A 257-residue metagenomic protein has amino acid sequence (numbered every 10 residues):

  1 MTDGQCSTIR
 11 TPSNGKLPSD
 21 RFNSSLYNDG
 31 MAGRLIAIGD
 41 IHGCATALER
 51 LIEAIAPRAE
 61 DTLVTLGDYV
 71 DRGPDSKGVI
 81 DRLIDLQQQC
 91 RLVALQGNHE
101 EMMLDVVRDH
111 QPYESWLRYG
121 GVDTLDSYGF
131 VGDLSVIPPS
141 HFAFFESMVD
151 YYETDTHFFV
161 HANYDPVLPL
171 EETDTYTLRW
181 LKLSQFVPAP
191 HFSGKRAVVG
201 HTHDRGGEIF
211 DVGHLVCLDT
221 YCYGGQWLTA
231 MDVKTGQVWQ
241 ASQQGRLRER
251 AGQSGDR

Functional and structural regions predicted by a protein language model:
S7-R82: N-terminal active-site segment of His-dependent metallophosphoesterases
N14-R34, G39, P57, F192-G200 (+5 more regions): Extended recognition/assembly regions associated with phosphoester-bond processing machinery
R34-H42, H157-N163, V216-L218: Active-site-proximal beta-strand elements of phosphoester/diester hydrolases
A37, L63-T65, A94-L95, F158 (+2 more regions): Residue-level marker for buried hydrophobic side chains located in beta-strands that build the well-ordered beta-sheet
D40, D68, L83, G97-N98 (+6 more regions): Divalent metal-coordination and catalytic microenvironments
H42-T46, D71-P74, E100-L104, P166-V167 (+2 more regions): Active-site environment of divalent metal-dependent phosphoester hydrolases
R72-D150, L183-P188: Active-site neighborhood of divalent metal-dependent phosphoester bond hydrolases
D174-G245: Conserved beta-sheet core of the metallophosphoesterase superfamily
